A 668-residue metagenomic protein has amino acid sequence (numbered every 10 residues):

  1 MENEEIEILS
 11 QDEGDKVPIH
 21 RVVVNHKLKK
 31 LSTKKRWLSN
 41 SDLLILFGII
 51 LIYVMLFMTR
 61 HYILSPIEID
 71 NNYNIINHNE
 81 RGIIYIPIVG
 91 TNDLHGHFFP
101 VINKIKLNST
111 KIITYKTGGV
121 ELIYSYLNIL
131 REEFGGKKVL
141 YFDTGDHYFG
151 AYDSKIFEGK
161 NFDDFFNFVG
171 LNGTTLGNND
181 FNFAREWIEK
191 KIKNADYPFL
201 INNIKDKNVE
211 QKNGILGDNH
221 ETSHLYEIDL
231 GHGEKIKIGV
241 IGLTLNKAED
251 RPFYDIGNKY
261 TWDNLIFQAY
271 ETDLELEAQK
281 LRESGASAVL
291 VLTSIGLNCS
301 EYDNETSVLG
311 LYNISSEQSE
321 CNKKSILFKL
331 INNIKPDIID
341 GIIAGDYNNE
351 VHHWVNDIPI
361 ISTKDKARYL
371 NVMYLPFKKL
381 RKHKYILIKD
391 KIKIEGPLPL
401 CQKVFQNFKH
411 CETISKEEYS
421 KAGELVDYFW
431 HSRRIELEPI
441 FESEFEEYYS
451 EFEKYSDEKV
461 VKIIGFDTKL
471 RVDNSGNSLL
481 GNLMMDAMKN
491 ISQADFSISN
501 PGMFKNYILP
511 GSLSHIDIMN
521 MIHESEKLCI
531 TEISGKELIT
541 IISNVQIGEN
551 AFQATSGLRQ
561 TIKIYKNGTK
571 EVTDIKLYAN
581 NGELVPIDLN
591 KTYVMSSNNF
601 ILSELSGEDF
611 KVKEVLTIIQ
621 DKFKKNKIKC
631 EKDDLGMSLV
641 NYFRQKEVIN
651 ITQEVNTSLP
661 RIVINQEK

Functional and structural regions predicted by a protein language model:
M1-I6, Q11-G14, S41, I67-I69 (+3 more regions): Intrinsic disorder/low-complexity signal
M1-L38: Short, low-complexity, Lys/Arg-enriched N-terminal segments of secretory-pathway carbohydrate enzymes
K30-L31, K35-L46, Y53-P397, S475 (+5 more regions): Acidic, metal/ion-coordinating pockets
I67-P100, K104-E132, D163, F168 (+4 more regions): Catalytic centers of hydrolytic enzymes
